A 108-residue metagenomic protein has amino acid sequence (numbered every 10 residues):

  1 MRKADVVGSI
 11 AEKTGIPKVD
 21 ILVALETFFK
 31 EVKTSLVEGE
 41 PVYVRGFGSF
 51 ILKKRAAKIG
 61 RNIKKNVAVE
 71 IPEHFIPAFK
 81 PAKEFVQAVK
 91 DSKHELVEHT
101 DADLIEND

Functional and structural regions predicted by a protein language model:
M1-D108: Strongly charged
